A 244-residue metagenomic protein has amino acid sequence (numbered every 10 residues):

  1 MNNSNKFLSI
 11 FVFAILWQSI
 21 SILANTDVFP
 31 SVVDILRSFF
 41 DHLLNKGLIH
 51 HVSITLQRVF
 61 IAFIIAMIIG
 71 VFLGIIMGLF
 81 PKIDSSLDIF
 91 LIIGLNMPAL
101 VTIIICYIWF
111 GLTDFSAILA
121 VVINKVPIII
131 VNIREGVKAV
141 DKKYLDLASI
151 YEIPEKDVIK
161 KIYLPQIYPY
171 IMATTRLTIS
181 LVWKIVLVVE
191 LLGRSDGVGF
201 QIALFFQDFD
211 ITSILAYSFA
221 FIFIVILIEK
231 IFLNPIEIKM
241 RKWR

Functional and structural regions predicted by a protein language model:
N2-L23: N-terminal signal-anchor transmembrane alpha helix
L23-I64: Periplasmic/extracellular loop-to-transmembrane helix junction in inner-membrane transport proteins
H50-R58, I108-I129, I167-P169, S213-F221: Loop-to-helix entry region at the N-terminal start of transmembrane alpha-helices in multi-pass membrane transporters
F72-Y107, N132-E135: Cytoplasmic-entry segments and transmembrane alpha-helices of multi-pass inner-membrane transporters
I108, K184-F221, R244: Glycine-rich helix-loop "coupling/hinge" segments at transmembrane-helix boundaries in multipass transporters
L119, I123, E155-V188, A216: Transmembrane alpha-helices
V137-K143, L147-I167, Q207: Short helix-to-coil transition segments within interhelical loops that connect adjacent transmembrane helices
L215-R244: C-terminal transmembrane helix and the adjacent membrane-cytosol boundary/short C-terminal tail of inner/organellar
